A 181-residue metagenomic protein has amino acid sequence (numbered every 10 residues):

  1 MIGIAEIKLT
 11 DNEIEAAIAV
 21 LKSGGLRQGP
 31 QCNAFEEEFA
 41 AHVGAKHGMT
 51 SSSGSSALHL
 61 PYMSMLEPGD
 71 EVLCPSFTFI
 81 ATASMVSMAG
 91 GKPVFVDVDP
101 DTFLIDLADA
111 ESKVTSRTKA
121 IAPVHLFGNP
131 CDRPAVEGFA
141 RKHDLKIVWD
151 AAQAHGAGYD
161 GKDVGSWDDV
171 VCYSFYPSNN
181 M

Functional and structural regions predicted by a protein language model:
M1-G25, P30, L145: N-terminal "arm"/small-domain region of PLP-dependent enzymes with the aminotransferase-like
E6-I7, D97, L126, S174: Conserved donor-binding loops in enzymes that form glycosidic bonds
I18, K22, E36-A40, H59 (+4 more regions): Solvent-exposed, non-membrane alpha-helical residues enriched in polar/charged side chains
G24, K142, S178-N180: Short Gly/Pro-enriched turn/cap motifs at secondary-structure boundaries
G25-E71, M85-A89, V94-D97, K162: Phosphate-binding glycine-rich loop
S64-A151, G158: PLP-dependent aminotransferase-like
W149-M181: Conserved active-site segment immediately N-terminal to the catalytic lysine that forms the internal aldimine
